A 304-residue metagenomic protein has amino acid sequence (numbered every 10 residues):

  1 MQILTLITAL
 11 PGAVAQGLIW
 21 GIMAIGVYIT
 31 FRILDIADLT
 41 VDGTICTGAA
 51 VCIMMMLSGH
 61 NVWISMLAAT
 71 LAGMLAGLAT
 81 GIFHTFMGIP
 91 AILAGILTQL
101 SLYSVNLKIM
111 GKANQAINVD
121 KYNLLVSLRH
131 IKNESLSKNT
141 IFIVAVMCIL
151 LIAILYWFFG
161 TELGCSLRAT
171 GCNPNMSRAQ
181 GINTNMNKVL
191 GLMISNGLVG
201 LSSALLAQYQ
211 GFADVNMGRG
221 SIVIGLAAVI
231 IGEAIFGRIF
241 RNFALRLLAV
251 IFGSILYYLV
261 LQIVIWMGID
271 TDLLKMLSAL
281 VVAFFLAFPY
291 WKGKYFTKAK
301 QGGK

Functional and structural regions predicted by a protein language model:
M1-M23, G59-I64, K132-K138: Membrane-interfacial amphipathic/re-entrant helices at transmembrane-helix boundaries
Q16, I92, V119-K121, T140-A145 (+4 more regions): Loop-to-transmembrane alpha-helix initiation sites
F31-F86, E134, I239, W266: Membrane-embedded helix boundary and interhelical linker motif in transport proteins
H60-L100, V105, C148-I149, F252-G253 (+1 more regions): Alpha-helical transmembrane segments within multi-pass membrane transporters and channels
A76, S137-G218, I222: Helix-loop-helix "hairpin" substructures at the membrane interface of multi-pass membrane proteins
A91, G95, Q99-G160, L190 (+3 more regions): Transmembrane helix-bundle core of multi-pass membrane transporters and related energy-transducing complexes
C172-A179, N183-M186, L245-L248, V260-K304: Cytosolic-side transmembrane-helix boundaries in multi-pass membrane proteins
V199-S203, Y209-K275: Transmembrane alpha-helical segments in multi-pass inner-membrane proteins
